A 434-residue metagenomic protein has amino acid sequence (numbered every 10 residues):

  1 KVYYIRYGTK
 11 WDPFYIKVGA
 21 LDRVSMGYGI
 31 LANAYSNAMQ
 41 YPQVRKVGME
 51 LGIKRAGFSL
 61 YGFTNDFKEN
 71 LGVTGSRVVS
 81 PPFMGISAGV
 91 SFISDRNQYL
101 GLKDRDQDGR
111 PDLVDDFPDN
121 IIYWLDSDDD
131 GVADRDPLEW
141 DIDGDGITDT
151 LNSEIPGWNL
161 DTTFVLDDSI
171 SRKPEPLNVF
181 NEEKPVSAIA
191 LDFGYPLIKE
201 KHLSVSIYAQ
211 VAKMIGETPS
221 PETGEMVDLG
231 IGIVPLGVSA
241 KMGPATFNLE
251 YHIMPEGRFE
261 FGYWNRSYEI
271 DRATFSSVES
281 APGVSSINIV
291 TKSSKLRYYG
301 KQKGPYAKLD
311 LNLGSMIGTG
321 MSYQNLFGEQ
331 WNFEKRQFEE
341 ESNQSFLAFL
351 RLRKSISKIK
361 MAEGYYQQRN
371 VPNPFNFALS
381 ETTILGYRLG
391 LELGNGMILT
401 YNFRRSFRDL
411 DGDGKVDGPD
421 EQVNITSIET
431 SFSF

Functional and structural regions predicted by a protein language model:
K1-K10, M49-L51, K201, N402-R404 (+1 more regions): Beta-barrel outer-membrane channel/assembly domains of diderm bacteria
G8-F14, L393-N395: Short, solvent-exposed loop/edge-beta patches enriched in aromatic
D12-Y15, I30-A32, S36-V132, D136-L385 (+1 more regions): Signature for the C-terminal beta-barrel architecture of outer-membrane proteins
L21: Short loop/turn motifs enriched for small/polar and acidic residues
V24-Y28: Conserved radical SAM core fold
P374, T383-Y387, L391, T426-S433: N-terminal, helix-rich and Lys/Arg-enriched segments in bacterial and organellar proteins
R388-L410: C-terminal closing repeat unit and adjoining cap/tail of repeat-based domains
